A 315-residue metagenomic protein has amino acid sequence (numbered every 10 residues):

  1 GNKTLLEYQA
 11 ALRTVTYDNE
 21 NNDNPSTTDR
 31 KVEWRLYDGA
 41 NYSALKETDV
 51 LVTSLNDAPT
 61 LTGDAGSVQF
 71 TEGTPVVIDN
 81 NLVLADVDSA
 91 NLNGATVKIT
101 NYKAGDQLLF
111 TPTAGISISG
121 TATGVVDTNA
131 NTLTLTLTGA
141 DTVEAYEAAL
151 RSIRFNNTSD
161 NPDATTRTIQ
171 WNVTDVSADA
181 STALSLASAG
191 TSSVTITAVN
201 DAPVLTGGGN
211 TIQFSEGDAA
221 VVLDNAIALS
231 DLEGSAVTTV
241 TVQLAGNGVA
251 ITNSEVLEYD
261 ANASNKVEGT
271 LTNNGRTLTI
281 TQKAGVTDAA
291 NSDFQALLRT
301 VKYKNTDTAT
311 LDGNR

Functional and structural regions predicted by a protein language model:
G1-R315: Extracellular glycosylation-rich, acidic/polar low-complexity regions of adhesion- and matrix-associated proteins
